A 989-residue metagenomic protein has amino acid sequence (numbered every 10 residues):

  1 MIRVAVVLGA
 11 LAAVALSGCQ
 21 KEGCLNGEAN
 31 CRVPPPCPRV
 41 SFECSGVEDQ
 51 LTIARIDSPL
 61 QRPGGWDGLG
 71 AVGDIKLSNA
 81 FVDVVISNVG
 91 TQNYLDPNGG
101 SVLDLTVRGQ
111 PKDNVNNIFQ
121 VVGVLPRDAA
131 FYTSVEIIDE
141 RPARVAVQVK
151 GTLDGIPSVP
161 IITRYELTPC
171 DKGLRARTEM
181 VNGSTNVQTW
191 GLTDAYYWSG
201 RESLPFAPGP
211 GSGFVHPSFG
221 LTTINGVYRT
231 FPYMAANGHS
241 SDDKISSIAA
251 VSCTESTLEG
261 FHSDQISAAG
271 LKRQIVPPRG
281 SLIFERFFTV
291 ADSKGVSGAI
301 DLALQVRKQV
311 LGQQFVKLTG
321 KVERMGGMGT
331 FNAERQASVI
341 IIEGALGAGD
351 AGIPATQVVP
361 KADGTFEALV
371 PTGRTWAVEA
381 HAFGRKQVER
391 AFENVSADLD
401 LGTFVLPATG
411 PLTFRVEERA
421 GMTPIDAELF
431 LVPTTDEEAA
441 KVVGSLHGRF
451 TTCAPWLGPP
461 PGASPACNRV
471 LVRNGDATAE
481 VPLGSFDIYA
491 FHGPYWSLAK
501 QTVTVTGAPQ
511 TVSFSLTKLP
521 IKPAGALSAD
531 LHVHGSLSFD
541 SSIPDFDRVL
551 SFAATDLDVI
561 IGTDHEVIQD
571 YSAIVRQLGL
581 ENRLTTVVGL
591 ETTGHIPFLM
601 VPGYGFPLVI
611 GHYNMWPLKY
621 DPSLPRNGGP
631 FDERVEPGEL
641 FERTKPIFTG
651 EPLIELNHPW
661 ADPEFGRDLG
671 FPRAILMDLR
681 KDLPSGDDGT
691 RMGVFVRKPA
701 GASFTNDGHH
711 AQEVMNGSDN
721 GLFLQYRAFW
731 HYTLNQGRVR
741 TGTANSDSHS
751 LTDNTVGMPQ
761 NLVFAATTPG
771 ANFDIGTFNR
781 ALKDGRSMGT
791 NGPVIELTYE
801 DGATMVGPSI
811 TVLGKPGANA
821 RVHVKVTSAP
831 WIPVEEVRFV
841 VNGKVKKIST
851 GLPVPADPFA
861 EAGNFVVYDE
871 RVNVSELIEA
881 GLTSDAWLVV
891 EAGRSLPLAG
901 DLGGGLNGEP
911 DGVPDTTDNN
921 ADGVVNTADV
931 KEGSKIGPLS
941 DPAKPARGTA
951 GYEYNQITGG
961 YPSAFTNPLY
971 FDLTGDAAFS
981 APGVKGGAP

Functional and structural regions predicted by a protein language model:
S41-P59, G64-G65, L69-A71, K76-S78 (+4 more regions): Beta-strand-rich recognition/accessory modules
V72-G155, R164, G211-P217, A439 (+1 more regions): Acidic-aromatic substrate-binding/catalytic surfaces of carbohydrate-active enzymes
Q92, D96-R108, I138-E140, A146-S203 (+1 more regions): Acidic, contiguous internal or C-terminal segments within carbohydrate-active enzymes that form a structured patch used
G260, G364, T372-G384, P461-R469 (+1 more regions): A short, solvent-exposed beta-strand micro-motif common in secreted/extracellular proteins
V316-G327, G364, F404, G410-A420 (+4 more regions): A short, amphipathic beta-strand motif
E343-L369, D436-D476, P858-A860: Short, acidic Ser/Thr/Gly-rich low-complexity loop/linker segments typical of extracellular and cell-surface proteins
R390, D398, R419-T435, L446-H447 (+7 more regions): C-terminal functional module detector
L498, P520-N657, A661-A674, G717 (+5 more regions): A metal-dependent hydrolase metal-coordination microenvironment
